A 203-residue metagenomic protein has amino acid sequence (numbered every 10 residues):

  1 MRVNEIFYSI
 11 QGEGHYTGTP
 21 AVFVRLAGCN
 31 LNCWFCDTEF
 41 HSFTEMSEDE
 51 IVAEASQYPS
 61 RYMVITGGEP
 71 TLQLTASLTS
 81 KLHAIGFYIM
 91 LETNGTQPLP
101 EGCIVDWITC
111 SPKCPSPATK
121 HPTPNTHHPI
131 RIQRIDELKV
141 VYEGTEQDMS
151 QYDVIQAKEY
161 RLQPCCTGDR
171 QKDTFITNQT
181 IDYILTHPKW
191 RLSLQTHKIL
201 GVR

Functional and structural regions predicted by a protein language model:
M1-Y8, P20-A21, N32-W107, T126: Conserved Radical SAM active-site core
S9-G14: A short beta-strand-turn-helix
A27, L31: Cys/His-enriched microdomains
T71-R203: Conserved AdoMet/S-adenosylmethionine-binding subsite of the radical SAM
